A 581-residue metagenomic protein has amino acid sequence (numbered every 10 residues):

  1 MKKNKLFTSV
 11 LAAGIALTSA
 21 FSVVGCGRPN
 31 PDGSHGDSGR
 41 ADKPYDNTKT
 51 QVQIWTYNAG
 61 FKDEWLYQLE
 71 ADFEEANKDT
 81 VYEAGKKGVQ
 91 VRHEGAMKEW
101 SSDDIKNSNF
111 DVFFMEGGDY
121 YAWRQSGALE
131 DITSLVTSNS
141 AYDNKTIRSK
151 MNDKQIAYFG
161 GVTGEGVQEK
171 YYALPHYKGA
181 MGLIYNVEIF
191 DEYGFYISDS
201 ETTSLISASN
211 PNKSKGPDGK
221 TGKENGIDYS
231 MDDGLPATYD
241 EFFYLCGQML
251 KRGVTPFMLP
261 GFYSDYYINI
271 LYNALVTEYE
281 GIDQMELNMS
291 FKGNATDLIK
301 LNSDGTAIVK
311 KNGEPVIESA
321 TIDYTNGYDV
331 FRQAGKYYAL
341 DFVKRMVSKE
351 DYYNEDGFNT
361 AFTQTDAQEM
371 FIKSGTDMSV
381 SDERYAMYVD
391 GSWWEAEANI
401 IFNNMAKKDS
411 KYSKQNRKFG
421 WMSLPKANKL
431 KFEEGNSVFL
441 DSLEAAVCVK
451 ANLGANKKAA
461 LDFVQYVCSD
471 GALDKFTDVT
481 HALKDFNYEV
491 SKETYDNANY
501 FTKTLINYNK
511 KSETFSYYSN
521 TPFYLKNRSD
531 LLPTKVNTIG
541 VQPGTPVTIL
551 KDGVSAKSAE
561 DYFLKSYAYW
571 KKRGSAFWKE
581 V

Functional and structural regions predicted by a protein language model:
M1-Q51, S575-V581: Short, low-complexity disordered leader/linker segments with a strong preference for bacterial N-terminal type II
D46-T48, V52-Q68, G179: Extracytoplasmic "Venus flytrap"
A59-G85, I184, E188, L271-L275: Short, polar/charged alpha-helical segment
K78-Y158, E192-Y193, S379, A386-M387 (+1 more regions): Extracytoplasmic "Venus flytrap"/periplasmic binding protein-like
G85, E165-E169, N225-G226, E383-R384 (+1 more regions): Extracytoplasmic/periplasmic substrate-recognition and gating elements
G117-G182, E188, T203-K223, I299 (+2 more regions): Hinge/lid segment of periplasmic solute-binding proteins
Y244-C246, D283-D366, L424: Glycine-centered hinge/linker elements that transmit conformational signals in sensory and ligand-binding systems
T480, T502-V581: C-terminal capping/gating helix-and-loop segments adjacent to ligand/active sites or protein-protein/ligand interfaces
